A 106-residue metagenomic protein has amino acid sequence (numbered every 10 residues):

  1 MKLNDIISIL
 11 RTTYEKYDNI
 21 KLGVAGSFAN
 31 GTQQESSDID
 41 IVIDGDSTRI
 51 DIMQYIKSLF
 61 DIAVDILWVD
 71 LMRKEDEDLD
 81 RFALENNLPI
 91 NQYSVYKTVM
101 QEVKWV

Functional and structural regions predicted by a protein language model:
M1-G23, A29-E35, D44-V106: Catalytic core of pol beta-like nucleotidyltransferases
